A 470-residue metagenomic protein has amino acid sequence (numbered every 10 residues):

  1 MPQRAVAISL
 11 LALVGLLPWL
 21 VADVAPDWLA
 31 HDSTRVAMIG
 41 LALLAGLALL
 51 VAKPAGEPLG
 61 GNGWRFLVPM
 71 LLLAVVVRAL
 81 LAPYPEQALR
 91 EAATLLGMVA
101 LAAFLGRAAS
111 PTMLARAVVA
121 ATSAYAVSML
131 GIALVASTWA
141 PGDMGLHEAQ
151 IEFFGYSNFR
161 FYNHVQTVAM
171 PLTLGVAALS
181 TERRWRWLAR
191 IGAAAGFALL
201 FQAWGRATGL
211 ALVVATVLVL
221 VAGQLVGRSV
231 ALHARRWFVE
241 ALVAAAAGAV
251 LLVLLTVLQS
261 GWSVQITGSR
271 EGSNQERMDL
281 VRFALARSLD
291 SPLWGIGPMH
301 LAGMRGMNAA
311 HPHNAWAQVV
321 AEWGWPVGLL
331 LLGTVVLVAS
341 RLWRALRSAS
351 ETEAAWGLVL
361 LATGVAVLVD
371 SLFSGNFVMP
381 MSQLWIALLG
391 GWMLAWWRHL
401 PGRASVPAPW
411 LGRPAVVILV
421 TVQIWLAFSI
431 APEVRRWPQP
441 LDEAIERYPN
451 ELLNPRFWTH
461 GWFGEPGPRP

Functional and structural regions predicted by a protein language model:
P2-A5, L50-R65, A177-A189, R228-A241 (+1 more regions): Membrane-interface helix-loop-helix junctions at transmembrane boundaries of multi-pass membrane enzymes, predominantly
R4, L10-L11, L41-A48, V76 (+8 more regions): Alpha-helical transmembrane segments of multi-pass inner-membrane proteins
L17-G40, G56-N62, L73-G97, A108-M113 (+4 more regions): Interfacial transmembrane-helix termini
T112-V119, R184-A189, R228-A244, G402-L419: Membrane-interfacial entry segments at the cytosolic side of transmembrane helices
I151-F153, A215, S229-E240, A245-V281 (+2 more regions): Flexible juxtamembrane loops connecting transmembrane helices in multi-pass membrane enzymes that build or modify
E276-A309, W316-V319, W323-L329: TM-adjacent membrane-interface loops and short helices in multi-pass inner/ER membrane proteins
L360-L368, L372-L419, F428, V434: Transmembrane alpha-helices of multi-pass inner-membrane enzymes
R403-P470: Transmembrane helical bundles and short interhelical boundary loops of multi-pass, membrane-embedded
